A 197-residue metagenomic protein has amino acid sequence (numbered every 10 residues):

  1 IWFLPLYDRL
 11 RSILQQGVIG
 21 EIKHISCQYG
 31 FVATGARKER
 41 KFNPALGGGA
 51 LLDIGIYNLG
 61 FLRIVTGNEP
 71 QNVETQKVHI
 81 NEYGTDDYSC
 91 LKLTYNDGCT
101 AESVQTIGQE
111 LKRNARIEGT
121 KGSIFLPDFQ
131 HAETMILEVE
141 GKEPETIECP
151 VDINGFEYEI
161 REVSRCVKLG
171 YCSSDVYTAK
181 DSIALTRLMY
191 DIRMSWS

Functional and structural regions predicted by a protein language model:
I1, Q28-A33, I107, K121 (+2 more regions): Short, flexible active-site-adjacent loop segments at beta-strand->alpha-helix junctions, enriched in small/polar
F3, Y7, N58-L59, Y88 (+3 more regions): A general structural signal for well-ordered alpha-helical segments in protein cores
F3-E74, N81: Predominantly a Rossmann-like dinucleotide-binding segment in NAD(P)-dependent oxidoreductases
L46-L52, E145-N154: A short glycine-threonine-serine/GTX helix/turn-capping micro-motif
G60-E133, P150, R161-L169: Contiguous beta-strand/loop segments that form the cofactor/metal-binding neighborhood of enzyme cores
N96, E162-S197: C-terminal helix-rich "cap/oligomerization" subdomain common to oxidoreductases
L137-G141: A structural signal for the main folded, soluble domain(s) of proteins
P150-R161, Y177: Active-site loop of classical SDR/Rossmann-like NAD(P)-dependent oxidoreductases, centered on the catalytic Tyr-X3-Lys
